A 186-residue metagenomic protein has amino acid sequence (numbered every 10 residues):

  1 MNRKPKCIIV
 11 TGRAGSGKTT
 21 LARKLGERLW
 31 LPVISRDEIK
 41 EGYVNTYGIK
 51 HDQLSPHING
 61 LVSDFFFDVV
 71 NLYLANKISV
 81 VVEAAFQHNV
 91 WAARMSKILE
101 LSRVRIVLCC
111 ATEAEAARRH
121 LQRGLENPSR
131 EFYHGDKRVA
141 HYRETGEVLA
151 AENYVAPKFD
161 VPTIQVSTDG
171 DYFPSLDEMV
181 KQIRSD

Functional and structural regions predicted by a protein language model:
M1-K4: Phosphate-binding P-loop
V10: Hydrophobic anchor at the beta1->P-loop junction of P-loop NTPases
A14: The conserved Walker
G17: Conserved glycine(s) of the Walker
T20-N71, A75: Conserved substrate/cofactor phosphate-moiety recognition/catalytic segment in nucleotide-dependent phosphotransferases
G60-R103: Glycine-rich phosphate-binding loop used to anchor ATP phosphates in small-molecule kinases, encompassing both
E100-H120: Conserved phosphate-donor/acceptor-positioning beta-strand/loop module used by diverse small-molecule
L125-L176: Small-molecule kinase domains that catalyze NTP-dependent phosphoryl transfer to phosphate-bearing small molecules
